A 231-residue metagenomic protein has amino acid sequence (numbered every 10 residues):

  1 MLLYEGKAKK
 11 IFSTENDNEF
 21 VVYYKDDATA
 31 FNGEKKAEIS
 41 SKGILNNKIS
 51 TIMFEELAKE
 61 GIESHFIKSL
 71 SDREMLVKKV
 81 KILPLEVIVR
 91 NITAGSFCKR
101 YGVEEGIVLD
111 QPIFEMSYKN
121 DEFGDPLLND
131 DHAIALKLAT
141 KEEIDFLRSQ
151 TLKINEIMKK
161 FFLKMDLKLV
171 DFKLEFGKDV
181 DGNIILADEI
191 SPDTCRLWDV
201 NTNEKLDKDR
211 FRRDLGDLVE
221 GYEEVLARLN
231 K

Functional and structural regions predicted by a protein language model:
L2-Y118, L229: Active-site loop/lid in soluble adenylation, ligation, and acyl-transfer enzymes
F20-V22, N120-D131: Short coil-to-beta-strand
E34-I44, L127-Q150: Short histidine-centered catalytic/ligand-binding loop motif
K68-R73, L163-K178: A short glycine-rich, hydrophobically flanked beta-strand micro-motif that places a catalytic Asp/Glu for divalent metal
V89, L169-D188: Conserved metal-phosphate-binding beta-hairpin within the catalytic cores of diverse ATP-dependent phosphoryl-transfer
I107-G124, N155-K168, S191-R196: Phosphate-binding core of ATP-grasp and ATP-grasp-like enzymes
L138-V170: A long amphipathic alpha-helix within ATP-dependent nucleotide-binding catalytic cores
I190-K231: C-terminal helix-cap and adjacent tail motif
